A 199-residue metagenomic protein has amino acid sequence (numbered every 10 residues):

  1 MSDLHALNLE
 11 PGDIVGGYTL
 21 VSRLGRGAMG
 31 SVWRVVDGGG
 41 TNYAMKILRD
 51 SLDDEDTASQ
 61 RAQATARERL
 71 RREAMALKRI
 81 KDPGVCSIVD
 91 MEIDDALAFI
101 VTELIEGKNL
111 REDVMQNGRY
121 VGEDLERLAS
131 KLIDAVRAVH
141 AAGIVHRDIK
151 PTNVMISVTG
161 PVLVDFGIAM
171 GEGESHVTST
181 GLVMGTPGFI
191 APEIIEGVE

Functional and structural regions predicted by a protein language model:
L20-A28, V32: Protein kinase glycine-rich loop
G25, R72, K81-G84, V183: Flexible N-lobe loop architecture of eukaryotic-like protein kinase catalytic domains
V36-Y43: Conserved N-lobe loop of protein kinases adjacent to the ATP-binding glycine-rich P-loop
R49-R79: AlphaC helix of the eukaryotic protein kinase fold
M91: Activation-segment/catalytic-loop signature of the eukaryotic protein kinase fold
D95-N109, D113: Conserved short submotifs of the Hanks-type protein kinase catalytic core that shape the nucleotide-binding pocket
L128-A129: Activation segment signature within eukaryotic-like protein kinase domains
L132-I144: Protein kinase catalytic-loop region centered on the HRD/HxD motif
